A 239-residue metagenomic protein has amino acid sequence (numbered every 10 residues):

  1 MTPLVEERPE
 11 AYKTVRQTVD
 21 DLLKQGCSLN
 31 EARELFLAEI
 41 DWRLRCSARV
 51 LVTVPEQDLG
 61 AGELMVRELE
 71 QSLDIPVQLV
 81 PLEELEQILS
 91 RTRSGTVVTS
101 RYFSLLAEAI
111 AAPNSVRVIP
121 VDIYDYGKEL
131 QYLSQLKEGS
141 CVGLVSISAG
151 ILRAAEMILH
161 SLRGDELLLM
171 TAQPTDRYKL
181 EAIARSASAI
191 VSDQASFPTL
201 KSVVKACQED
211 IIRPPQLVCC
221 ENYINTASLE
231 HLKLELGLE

Functional and structural regions predicted by a protein language model:
M1-D58: HTH-adjacent hinge/linker in prokaryotic transcriptional regulators
V52-E239: C-terminal regulatory/effector modules of DNA-binding transcriptional regulators
